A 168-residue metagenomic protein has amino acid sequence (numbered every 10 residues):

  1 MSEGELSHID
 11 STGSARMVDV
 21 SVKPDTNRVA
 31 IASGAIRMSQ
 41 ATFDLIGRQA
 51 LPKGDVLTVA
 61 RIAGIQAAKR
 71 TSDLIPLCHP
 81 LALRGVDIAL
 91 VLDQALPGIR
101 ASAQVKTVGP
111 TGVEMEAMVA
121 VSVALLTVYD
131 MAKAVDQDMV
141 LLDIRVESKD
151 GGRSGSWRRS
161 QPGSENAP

Functional and structural regions predicted by a protein language model:
M1-L57, I62-H79, R84-P168: C-terminal binding/interaction regions
